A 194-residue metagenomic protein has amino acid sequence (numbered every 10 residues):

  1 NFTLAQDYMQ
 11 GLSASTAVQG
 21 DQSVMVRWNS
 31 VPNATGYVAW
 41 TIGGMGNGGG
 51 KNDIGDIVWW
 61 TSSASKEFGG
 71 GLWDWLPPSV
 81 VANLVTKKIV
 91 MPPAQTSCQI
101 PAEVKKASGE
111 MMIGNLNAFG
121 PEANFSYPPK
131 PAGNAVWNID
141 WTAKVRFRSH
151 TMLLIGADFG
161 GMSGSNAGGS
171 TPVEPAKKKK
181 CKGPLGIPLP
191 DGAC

Functional and structural regions predicted by a protein language model:
N1-M25, G46-C194: Serine/threonine-biased, Pro/acidic-interspersed low-complexity stretches characteristic of secreted/cell-surface
V26-S30: Aromatic/hydrophobic beta-strand junction motif of beta-rich domains
V31-T35: Short proline/glycine-enriched turn/loop motifs at strand-loop junctions of beta-rich domains
Y37-A39: Short beta-strand elements bearing conserved aromatic residues within extracellular beta-rich modules
T41-M45: Short acidic, flexible loop segments centered on an aromatic residue
